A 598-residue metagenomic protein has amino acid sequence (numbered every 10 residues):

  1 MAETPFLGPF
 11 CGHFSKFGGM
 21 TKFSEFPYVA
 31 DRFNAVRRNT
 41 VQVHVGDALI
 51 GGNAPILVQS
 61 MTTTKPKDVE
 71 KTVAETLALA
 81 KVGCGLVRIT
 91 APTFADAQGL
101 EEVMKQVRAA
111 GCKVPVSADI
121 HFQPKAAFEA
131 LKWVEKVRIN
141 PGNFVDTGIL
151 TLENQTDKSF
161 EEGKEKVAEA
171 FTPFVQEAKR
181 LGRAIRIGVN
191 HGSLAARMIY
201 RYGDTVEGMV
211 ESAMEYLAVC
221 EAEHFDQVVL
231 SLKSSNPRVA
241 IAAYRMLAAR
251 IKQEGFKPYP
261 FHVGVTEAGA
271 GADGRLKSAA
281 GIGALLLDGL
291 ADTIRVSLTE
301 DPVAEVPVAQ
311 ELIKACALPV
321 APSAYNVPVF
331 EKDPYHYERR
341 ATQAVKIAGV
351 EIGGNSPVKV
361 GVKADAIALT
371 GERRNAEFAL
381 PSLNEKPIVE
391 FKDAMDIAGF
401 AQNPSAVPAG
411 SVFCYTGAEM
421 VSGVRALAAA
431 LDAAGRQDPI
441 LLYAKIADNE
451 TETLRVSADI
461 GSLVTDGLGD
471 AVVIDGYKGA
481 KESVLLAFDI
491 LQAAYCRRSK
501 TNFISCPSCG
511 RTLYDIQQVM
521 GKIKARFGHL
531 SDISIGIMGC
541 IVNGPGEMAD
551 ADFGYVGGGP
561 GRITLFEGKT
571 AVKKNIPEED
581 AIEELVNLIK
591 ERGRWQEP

Functional and structural regions predicted by a protein language model:
T21-S60, V175, K179, L318-D365 (+1 more regions): N-terminal amphipathic alpha-helix/helix-capping segment at the start of soluble metabolic enzymes
N53-K71, V116-Q123, M198-V210, T266-L276 (+3 more regions): Active-site mouth loops of central-metabolism enzymes
I56-T62, V87-I89, V116-I120, V137-I139 (+11 more regions): Hydrophobic faces of well-ordered beta-strands that scaffold small-molecule active sites in alpha/beta enzyme cores
T63, K81-V107, P141-E162, V228-P237 (+1 more regions): Glycine-rich, proline-tolerant flexible connector loops at the mouths of alpha/beta enzymes
K67-A78, F122-A127, S278-I282, L369 (+1 more regions): Short, acidic/polar
A91-W133, I367-T370: N-terminal active-site wall of soluble small-molecule enzyme domains
K113-T151, D157-E177, G182: Hydrophobic or amphipathic alpha-helical targeting/insertion segments
Q155-F171, Q176, M198-T342, I347 (+2 more regions): Catalytic alpha/beta core domains of metabolic enzymes, predominantly
